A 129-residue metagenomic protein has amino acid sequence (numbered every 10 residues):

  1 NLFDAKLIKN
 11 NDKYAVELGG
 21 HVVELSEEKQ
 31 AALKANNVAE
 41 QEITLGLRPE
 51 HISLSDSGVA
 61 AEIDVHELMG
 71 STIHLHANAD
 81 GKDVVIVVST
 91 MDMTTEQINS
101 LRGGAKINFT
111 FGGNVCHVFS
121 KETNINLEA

Functional and structural regions predicted by a protein language model:
L2, K6-A129: Non-catalytic connector elements of ABC transporters
